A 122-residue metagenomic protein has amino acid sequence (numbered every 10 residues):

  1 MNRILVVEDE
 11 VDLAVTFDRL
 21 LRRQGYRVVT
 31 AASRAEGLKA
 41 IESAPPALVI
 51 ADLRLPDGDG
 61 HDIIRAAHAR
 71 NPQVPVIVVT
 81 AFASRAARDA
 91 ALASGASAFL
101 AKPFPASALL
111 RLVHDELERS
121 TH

Functional and structural regions predicted by a protein language model:
E8: Conserved acidic carboxylate
V11-V29, E116: Two-component/phosphorelay signaling modules centered on CheY-like receiver
A14, P56, S84: The feature encodes the CheY-like receiver
S33, D59-D62: Acidic catalytic/metal-coordinating carboxylates
K39, H61-Q73: Short amphipathic alpha-helix used as the core "switch/output" element in two-component signaling
A44-I50, L55: Active-site beta3 strand of CheY-like receiver
D62, A83-L100, R111: Alpha4 helix (beta4-alpha4-beta5 surface) of REC/receiver domains from two-component response regulators
